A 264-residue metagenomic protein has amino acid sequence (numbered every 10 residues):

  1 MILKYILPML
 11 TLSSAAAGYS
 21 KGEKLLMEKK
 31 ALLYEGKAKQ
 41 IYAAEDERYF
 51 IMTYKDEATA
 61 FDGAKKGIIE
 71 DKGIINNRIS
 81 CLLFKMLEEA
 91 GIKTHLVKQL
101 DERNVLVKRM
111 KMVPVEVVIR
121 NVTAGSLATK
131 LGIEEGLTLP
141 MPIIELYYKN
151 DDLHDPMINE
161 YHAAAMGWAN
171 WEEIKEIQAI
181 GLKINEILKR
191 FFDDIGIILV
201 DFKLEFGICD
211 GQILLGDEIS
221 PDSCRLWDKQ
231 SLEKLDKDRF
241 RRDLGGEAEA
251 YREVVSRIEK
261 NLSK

Functional and structural regions predicted by a protein language model:
I6, Y19-L26: Short, Lys/Arg-enriched N-terminal segments with co-localized hydrophobic residues within the first ~10-30 amino acids
L7-A17: Classical Sec-dependent N-terminal signal peptides that target proteins to the secretory pathway
E28-Y147, I258, L262: Active-site loop/lid in soluble adenylation, ligation, and acyl-transfer enzymes
A64-I74, M157-I180: Short histidine-centered catalytic/ligand-binding loop motif
K98-R103, D193-G207: A short glycine-rich, hydrophobically flanked beta-strand micro-motif that places a catalytic Asp/Glu for divalent metal
I119, L199-D217: Conserved metal-phosphate-binding beta-hairpin within the catalytic cores of diverse ATP-dependent phosphoryl-transfer
L137, I219-K264: C-terminal helix-cap and adjacent tail motif
W168-V200: A long amphipathic alpha-helix within ATP-dependent nucleotide-binding catalytic cores
